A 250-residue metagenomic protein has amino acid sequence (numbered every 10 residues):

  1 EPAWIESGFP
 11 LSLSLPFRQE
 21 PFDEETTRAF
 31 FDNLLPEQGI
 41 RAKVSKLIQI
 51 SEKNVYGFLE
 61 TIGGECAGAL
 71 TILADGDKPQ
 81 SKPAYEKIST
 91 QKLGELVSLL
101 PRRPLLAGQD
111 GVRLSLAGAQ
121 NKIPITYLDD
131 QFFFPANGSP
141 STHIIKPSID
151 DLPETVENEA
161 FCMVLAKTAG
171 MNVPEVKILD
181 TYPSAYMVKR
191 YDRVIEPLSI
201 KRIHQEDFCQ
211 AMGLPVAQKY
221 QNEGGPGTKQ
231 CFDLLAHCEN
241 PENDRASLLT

Functional and structural regions predicted by a protein language model:
E1-T250: Phosphate/dinucleotide-binding and metal-coordinating scaffold of catalytic cores in nucleotide-dependent enzymes
